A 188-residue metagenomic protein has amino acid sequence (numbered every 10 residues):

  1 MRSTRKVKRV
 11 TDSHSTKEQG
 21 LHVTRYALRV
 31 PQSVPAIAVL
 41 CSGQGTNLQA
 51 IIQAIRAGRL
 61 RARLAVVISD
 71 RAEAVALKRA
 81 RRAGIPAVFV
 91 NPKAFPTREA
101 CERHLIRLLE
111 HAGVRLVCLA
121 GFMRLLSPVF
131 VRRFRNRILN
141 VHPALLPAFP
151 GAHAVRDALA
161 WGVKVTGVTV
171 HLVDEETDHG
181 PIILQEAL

Functional and structural regions predicted by a protein language model:
T4-T11, G20, T24-P31: Short polybasic linear motifs
Y26, Q32-V75, R79: N-terminal Rossmann-like dinucleotide-binding module
G45-L48, A76-L77, E102, G151-V155 (+1 more regions): A general structural signal for well-ordered alpha-helical segments in protein cores
A54, A62, D70, L116 (+1 more regions): Donor/substrate-binding cores of folate-linked one-carbon enzymes
A83-G84, F134: Short, structured coil segments at secondary-structure junctions
V88-K93, V141: Short beta->alpha connector loops at strand-helix junctions that form conserved, small/polar/Pro-enriched
K93-L105: Glycine-rich, highly charged phosphate/nucleotide-binding loops
L109-V114: Glycine-rich phosphate-binding loop signature in dinucleotide/nucleotide-binding domains
